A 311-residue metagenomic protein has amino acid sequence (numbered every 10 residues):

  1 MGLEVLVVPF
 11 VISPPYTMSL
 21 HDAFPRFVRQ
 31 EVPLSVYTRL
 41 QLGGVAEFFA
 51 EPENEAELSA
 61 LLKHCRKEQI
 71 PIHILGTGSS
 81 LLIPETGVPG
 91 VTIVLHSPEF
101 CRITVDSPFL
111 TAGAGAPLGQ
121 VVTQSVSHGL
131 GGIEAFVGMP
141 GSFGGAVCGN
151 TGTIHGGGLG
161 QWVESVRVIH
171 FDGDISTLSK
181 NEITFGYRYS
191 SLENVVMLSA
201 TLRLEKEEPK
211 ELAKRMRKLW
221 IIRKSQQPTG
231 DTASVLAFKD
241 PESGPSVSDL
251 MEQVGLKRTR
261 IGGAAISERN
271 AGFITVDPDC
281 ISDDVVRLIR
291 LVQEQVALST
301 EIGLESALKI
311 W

Functional and structural regions predicted by a protein language model:
M1-P14: Short, low-complexity, charge-dense intrinsically disordered segments
S19-A146: Anion-binding (especially nucleotide phosphate/pyrophosphate-binding) glycine-rich loop and adjoining beta-alpha core
Q30, I169-W311: Phosphate/pyrophosphate- and phosphate-bearing ligand-binding catalytic cores of soluble enzymes
Q30-T38, V45, S79, E99 (+12 more regions): Glycine-rich, flexible loop/turn motifs
E68, L75-T77, W162, D231-T232 (+1 more regions): Short, basic and Ser/Thr-rich N-terminal targeting/leader segments
S80-L81, V122-S125, I133-V137, N150-G158 (+3 more regions): A generic local secondary-structure boundary/capping motif
P89-V91, E164-V166, L198: Change "...and in nucleic-acid phosphodiester-cleaving endonucleases..." to "...and in nucleic-acid processing enzymes
F100-I103, E164-V168: Short polybasic amphipathic segments
